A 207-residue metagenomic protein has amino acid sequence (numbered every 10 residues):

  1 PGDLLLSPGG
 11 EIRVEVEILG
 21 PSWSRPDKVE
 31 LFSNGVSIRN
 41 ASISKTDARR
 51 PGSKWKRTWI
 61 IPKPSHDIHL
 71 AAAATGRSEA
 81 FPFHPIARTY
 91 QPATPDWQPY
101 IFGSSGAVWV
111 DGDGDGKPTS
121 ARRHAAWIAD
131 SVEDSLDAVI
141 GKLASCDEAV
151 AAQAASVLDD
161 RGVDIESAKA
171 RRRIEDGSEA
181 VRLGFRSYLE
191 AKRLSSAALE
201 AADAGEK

Functional and structural regions predicted by a protein language model:
P1-K207: C-terminal functional module detector
